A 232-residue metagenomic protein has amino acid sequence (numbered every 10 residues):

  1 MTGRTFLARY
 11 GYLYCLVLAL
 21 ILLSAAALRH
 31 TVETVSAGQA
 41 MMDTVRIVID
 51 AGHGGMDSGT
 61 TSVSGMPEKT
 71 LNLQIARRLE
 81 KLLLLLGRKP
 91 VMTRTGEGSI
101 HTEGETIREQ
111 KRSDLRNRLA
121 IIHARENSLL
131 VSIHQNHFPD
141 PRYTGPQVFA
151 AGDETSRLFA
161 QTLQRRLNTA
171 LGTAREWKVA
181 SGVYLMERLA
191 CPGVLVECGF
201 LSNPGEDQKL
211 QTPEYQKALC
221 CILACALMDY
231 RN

Functional and structural regions predicted by a protein language model:
M1-N232: Catalytic-site microenvironment of enzymes that process N-acetyl-hexosamine-containing cell-wall polysaccharides
